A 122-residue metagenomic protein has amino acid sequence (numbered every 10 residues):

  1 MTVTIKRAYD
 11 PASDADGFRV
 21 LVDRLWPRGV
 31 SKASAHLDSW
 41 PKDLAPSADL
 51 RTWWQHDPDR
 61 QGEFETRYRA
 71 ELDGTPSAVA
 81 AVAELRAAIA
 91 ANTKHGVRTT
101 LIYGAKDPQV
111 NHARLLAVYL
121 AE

Functional and structural regions predicted by a protein language model:
M1-E122: Residues lining hydrophobic/aromatic ligand-binding pockets adjacent to catalytic sites
